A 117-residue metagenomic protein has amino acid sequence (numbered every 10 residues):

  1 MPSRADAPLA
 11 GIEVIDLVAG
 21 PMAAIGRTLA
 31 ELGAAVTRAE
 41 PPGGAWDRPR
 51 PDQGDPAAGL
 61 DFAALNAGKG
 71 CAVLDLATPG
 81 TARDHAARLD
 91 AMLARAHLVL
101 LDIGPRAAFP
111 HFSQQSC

Functional and structural regions predicted by a protein language model:
M1-C117: N-terminal helix-loop segment corresponding to the beta1-alpha1 unit of nucleotide/adenylate-binding folds
